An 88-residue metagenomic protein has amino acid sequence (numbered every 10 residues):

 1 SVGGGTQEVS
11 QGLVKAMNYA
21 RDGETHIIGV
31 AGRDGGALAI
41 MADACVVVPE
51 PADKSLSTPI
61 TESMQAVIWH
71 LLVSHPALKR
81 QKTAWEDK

Functional and structural regions predicted by a protein language model:
S1-W85: Glycine-rich phosphate-binding loops that contact phosphosugars or nucleotide phosphates
K88: Basic, amphipathic alpha-helical segments enriched in Lys/Arg and hydrophobic/aromatic residues
